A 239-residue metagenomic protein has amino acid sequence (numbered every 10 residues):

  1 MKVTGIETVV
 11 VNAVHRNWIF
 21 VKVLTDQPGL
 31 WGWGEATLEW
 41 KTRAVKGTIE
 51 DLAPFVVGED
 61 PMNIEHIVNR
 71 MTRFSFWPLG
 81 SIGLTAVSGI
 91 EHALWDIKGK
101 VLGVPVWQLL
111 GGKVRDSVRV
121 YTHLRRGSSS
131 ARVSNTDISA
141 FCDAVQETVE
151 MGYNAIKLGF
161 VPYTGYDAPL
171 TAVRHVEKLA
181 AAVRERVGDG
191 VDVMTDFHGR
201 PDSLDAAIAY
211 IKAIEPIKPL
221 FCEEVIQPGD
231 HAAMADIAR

Functional and structural regions predicted by a protein language model:
M1-W33, T37-L38, A44: Structured beta-strand/loop patches that form or line metal/cofactor-binding pockets in enzymes
V3, G29, L52, I90 (+4 more regions): Conserved, mostly hydrophobic/aromatic
V9, T48, F55-E59, F74 (+6 more regions): Change "in soluble alpha/beta enzymes" to "in soluble alpha/beta proteins
W18-V21, P28, N63, V101-V104 (+3 more regions): Ligand-binding pocket scaffold of soluble enzyme catalytic domains
D26-L102: Metal- or metallocofactor-binding catalytic centers and their adjacent structured scaffolds across diverse enzyme
E91-A131: Glycine-rich, aromatic-flanked loop segments that form ligand/cofactor-binding clefts across common enzyme folds
S117-A235: Metal-dependent enolase-superfamily TIM-barrel catalytic cores that perform enediolate-based chemistry
R239: A glycine- and small/hydrophobic-rich beta-loop-beta segment that serves as a flexible "lid/hinge" or phosphate-binding
